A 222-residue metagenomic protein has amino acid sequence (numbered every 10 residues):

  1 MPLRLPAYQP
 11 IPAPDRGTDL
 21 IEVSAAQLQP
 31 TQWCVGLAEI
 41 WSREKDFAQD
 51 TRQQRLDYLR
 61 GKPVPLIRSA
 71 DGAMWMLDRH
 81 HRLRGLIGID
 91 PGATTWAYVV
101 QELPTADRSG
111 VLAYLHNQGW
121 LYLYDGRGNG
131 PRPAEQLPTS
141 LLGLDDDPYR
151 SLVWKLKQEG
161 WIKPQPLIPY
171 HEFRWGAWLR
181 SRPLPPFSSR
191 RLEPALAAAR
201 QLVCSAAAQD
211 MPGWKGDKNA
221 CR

Functional and structural regions predicted by a protein language model:
P2-D57, G61-A73, I87-R222: Surface-exposed, charge/polar-rich loops and edge strands
S69, H80-R82: Active-site-adjacent structural elements in enzyme catalytic domains
W75-D78: Short hydrophobic beta-strand that contains or immediately precedes a catalytic carboxylate
